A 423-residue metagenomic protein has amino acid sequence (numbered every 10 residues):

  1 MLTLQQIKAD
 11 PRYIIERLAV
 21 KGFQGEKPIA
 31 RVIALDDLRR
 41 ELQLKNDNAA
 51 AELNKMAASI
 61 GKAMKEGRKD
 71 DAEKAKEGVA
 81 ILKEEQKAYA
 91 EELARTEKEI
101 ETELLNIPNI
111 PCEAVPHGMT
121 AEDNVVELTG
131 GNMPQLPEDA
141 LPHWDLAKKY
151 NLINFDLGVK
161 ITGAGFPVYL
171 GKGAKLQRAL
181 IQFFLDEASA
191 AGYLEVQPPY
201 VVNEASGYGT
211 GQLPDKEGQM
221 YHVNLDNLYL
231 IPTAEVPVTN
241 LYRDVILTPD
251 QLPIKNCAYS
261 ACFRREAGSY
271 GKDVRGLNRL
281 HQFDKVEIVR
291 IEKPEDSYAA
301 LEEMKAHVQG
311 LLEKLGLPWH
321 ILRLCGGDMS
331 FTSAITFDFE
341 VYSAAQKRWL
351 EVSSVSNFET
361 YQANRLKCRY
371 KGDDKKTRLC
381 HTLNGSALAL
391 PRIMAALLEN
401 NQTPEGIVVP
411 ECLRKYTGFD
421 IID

Functional and structural regions predicted by a protein language model:
M1-P134, K148, L152, D156: N-terminal alpha-helical targeting/anchoring segments
T129-D423: TRNA-recognition modules of translation machinery and tRNA-sensing kinases, especially anticodon-binding
